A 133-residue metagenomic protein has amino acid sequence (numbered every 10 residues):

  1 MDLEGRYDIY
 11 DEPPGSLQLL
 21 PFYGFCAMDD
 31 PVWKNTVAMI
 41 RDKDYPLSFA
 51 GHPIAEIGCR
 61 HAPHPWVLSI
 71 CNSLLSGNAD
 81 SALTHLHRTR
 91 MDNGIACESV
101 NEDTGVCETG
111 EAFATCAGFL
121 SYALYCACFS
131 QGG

Functional and structural regions predicted by a protein language model:
M1-S69: Extended ligand-binding clefts on enzyme/binding-domain cores
Y7-A27, P63-G133: C-terminal capping/lid segments that line or modulate ligand- or cofactor-binding pockets
